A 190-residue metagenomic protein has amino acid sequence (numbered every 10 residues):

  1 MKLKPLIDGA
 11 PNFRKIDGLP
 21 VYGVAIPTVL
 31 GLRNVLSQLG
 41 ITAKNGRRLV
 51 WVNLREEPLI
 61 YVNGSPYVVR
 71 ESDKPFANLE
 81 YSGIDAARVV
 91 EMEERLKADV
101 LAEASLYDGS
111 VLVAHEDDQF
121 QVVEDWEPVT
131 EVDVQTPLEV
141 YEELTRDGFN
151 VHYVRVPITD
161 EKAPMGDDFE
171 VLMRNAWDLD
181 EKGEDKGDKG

Functional and structural regions predicted by a protein language model:
M1-K189: Cysteine-based protein phosphatase catalytic domain of the PTP/DSP
